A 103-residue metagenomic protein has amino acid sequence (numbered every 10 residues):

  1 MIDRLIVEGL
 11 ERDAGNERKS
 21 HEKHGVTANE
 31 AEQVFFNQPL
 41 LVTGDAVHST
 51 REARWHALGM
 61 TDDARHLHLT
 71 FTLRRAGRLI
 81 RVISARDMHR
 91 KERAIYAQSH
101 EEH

Functional and structural regions predicted by a protein language model:
M1-H103: Ribonuclease/tRNase effector modules and their secretory precursors
